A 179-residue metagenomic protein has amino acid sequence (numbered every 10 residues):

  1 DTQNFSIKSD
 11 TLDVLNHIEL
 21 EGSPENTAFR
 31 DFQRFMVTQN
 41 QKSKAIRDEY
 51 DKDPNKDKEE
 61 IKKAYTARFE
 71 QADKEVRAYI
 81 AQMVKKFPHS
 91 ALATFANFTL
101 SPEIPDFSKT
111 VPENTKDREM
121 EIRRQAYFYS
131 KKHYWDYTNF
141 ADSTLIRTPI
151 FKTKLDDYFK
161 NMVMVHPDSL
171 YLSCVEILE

Functional and structural regions predicted by a protein language model:
D1-F87, D106-S130, Y134-K154: A non-transmembrane, solvent-exposed segment enriched in polar/low-complexity residues
A72-Y79, L92, L170, C174: Stable alpha-helical elements in mature extracytoplasmic
H89-P102: Amphipathic alpha-helical repeat scaffolds of TPR domains
P102-E103, I177: A short structural micro-motif
T153, D157-N161: Phospho-regulatory, Ser/Thr- and acidic-rich intrinsically disordered linkers and terminal tails that flank modular
K160-E179: A cross-family structural signal marking well-folded subdomains
